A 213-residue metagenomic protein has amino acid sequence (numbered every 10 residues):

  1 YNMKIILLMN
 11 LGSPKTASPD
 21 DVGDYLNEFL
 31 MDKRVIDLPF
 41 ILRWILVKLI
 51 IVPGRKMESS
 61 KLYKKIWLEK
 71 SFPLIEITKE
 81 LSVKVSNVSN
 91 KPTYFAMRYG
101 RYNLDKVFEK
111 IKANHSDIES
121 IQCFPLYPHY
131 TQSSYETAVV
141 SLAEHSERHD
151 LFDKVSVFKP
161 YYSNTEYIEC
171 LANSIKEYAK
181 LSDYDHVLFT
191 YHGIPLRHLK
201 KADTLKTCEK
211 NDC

Functional and structural regions predicted by a protein language model:
M3-C213: Active-site-proximal alpha-helix that buttresses catalytic centers in soluble enzyme cores
